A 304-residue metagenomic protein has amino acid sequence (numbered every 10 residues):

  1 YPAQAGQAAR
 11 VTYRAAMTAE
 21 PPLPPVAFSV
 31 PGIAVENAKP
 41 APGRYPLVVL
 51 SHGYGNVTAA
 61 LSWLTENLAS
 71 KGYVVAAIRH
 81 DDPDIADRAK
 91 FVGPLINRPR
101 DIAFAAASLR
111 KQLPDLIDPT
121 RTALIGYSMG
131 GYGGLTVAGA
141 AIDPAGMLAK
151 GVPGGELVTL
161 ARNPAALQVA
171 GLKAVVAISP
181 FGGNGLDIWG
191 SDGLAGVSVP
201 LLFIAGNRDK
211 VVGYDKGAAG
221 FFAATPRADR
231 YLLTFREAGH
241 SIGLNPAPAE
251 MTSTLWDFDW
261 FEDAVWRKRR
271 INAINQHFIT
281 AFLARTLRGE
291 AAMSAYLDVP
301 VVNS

Functional and structural regions predicted by a protein language model:
Y1-M17, Y132-A145, Y231-T252: Short, solvent-exposed beta-strand-terminating loops
Y1-V48, D215: Domain-level recognition of soluble alpha/beta enzyme cores, biased toward histidine phosphatases/phosphomutases
I33-Y45, G55-R79: Short amphipathic alpha-helix adjacent to the substrate-entry channel of hydrolases
P46-G53, A205-G206: The conserved beta1-alpha1 loop
A60-W63, N67, K90-T120, L124 (+1 more regions): Alpha/beta-hydrolase active-site loop
L124-Y127, G131-A205, V211: Hydrolase active-site cap/lid region
D192-N272: Active-site-adjacent alpha-helix of alpha/beta-hydrolase-fold enzymes
E250-S304: Catalytic active-site module of serine/aspartate enzymes centered on a nucleophile-bearing elbow/loop
